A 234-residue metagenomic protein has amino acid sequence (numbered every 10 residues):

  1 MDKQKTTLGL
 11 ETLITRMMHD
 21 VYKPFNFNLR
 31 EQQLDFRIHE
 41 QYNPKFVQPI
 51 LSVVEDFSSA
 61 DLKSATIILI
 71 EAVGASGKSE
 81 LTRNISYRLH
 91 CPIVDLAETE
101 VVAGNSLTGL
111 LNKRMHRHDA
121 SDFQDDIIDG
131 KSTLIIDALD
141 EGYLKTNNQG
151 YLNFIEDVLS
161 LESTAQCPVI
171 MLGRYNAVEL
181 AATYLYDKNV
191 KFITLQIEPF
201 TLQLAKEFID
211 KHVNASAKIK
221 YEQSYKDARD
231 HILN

Functional and structural regions predicted by a protein language model:
M1-N234: P-loop NTPase signaling cores
